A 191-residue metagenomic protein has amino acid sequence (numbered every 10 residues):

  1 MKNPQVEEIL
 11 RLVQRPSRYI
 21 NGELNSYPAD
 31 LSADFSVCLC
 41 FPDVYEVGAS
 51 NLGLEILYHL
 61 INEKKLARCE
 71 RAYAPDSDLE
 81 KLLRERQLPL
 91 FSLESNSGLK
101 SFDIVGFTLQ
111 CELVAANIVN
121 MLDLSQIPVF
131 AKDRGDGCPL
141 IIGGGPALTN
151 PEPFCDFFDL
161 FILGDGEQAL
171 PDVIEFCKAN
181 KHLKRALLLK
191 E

Functional and structural regions predicted by a protein language model:
M1-R15, K64: Helix-enriched interaction subdomains in cytosolic or periplasmic regions, typified by TIR/SEFIR signaling/NADase cores
E23-S32, S95-S97: Short boundary motifs at domain starts and secondary-structure transition points
D34-C38, L66-R68: Residues that mark the start of a beta-strand
C38-Y45: Nucleotide-activated donor-dependent transferases that construct or modify glycoconjugates
A49-L57: Conserved alpha-helical elements of sugar-nucleotide-dependent glycosyltransferases
I56-R68: Short helix-loop-beta junction
L66-D78: A short beta-strand-loop structural module common to alpha/beta enzyme folds
P75-E191: Glycine-rich beta-alpha loop elements in corrinoid/cobalamin-binding modules across cobalamin-dependent enzymes
